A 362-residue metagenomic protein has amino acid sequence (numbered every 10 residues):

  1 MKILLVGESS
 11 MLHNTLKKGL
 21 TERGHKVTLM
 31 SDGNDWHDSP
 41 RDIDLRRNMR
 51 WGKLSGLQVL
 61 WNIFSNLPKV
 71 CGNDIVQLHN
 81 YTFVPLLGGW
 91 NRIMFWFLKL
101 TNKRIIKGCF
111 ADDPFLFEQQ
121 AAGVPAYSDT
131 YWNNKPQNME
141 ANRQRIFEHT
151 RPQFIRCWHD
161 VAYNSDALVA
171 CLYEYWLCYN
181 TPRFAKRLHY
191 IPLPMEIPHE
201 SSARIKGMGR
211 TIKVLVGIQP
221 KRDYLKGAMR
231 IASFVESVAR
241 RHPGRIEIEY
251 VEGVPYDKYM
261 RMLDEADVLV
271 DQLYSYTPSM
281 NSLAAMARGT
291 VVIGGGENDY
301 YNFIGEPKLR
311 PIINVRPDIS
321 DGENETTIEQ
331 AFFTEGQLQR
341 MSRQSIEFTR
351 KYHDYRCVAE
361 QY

Functional and structural regions predicted by a protein language model:
S39, R46, K107-P152, K221 (+2 more regions): Acceptor-binding helix/loop patch of EC 2.4 sugar-transfer enzymes, predominantly nucleotide-sugar-dependent
F64-C71, I93-L100, R104, T130-L168: Membrane-proximal helix-turn-helix segments that form the acceptor-binding/catalytic region of lipid-linked
F117, R145-L188, S233: A short, active-site helix/loop in glycosyltransferases that binds the activated sugar's phosphate group
W176-V254: Conserved catalytic-core segment of nucleotide-activated headgroup transferases in glycan assembly
D264-T277, T290: Acidic donor-binding loop of glycosyltransferase active sites
V291-Y300: Short hydrophobic beta-strand element within catalytic cores of glycosyltransferases and related nucleotide-activated
Y301-I328: Change "using UDP/GDP/dTDP sugars" to "using nucleotide sugars
F333-Y362: A charged, aromatic-enriched C-terminal amphipathic alpha-helix characteristic of glycosyltransferases across folds
